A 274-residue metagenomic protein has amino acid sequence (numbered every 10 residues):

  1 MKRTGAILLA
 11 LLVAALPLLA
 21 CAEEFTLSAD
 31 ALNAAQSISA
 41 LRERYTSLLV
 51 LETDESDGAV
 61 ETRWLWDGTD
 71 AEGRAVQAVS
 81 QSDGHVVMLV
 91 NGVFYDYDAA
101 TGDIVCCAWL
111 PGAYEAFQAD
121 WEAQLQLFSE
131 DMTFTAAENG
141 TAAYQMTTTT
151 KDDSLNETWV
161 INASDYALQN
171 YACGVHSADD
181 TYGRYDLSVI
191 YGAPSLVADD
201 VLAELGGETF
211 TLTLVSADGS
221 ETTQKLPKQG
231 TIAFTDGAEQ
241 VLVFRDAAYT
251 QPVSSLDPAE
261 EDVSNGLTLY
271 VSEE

Functional and structural regions predicted by a protein language model:
M1-I7: Positively charged n-region of N-terminal signal peptides that target proteins for export
L11, L19-A75, M132-N139, S195-T209: N-terminal leader/targeting segments and the immediate start of mature chains
F25-R42, L89-L155: Flexible, processing/modification-adjacent segments and terminal tails in exported/periplasmic/extracellular proteins
A59-W121, G174, A178-D180: An acidic-aromatic
Y97-A99, V215, F244: Predominantly extracellular/luminal cell-surface or secreted proteins
N170-G206: Acidic, serine/threonine-rich low-complexity disordered tracts
L214, D257-E274: Conserved "repeat-terminator" motif of extracellular CCP/Sushi domains
T231-P258: Surface-exposed interfaces of beta-sheet-rich extracellular modules
